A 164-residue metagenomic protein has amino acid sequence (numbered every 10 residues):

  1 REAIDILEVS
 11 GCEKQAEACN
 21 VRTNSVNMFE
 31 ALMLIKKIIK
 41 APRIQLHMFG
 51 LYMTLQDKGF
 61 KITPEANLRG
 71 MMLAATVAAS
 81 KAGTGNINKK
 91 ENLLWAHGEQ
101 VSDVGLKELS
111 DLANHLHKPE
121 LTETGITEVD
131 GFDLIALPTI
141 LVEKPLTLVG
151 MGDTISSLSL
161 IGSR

Functional and structural regions predicted by a protein language model:
R1-G131: Conserved phosphate/ATP/ADP-binding segment of small-molecule kinases
G131-L134, I140: Recognition helices and adjacent regulatory flanks at domain boundaries
P138-V149: Short pre-catalytic strand/loop immediately N-terminal to key active-site residues, enriched for Gly-Thr
G152: Short, conserved phosphate/pyrophosphate- and ester-handling motifs at nucleotide-, phospho-/glycolipid
L158: Residues forming the flavin
I161-R164: Short glycine/serine- and small hydrophobic-enriched flexible loop segments
